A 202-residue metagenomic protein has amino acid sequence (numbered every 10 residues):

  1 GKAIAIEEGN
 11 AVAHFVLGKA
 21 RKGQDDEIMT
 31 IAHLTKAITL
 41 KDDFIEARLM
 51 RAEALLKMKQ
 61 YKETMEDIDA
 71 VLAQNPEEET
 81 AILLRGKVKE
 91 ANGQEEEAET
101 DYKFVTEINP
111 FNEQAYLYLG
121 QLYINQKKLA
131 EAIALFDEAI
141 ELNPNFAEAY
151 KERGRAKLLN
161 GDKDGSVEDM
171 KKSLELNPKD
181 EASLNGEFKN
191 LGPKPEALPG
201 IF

Functional and structural regions predicted by a protein language model:
G1-K2, G23-K36, M58-A70, A91-F104 (+2 more regions): Structural signature of tandem alpha-helical TPR/SEL1-like repeats, specifically the intra-repeat loop/turn
G9-L40, F44-K57: A generic tandem-repeat structural signature
A11-V12, I45-E46, E79-T80, E113-Q114 (+2 more regions): Helix-start (N-cap) detector for alpha-helical repeat units in TPR-like alpha-solenoids, especially tetratricopeptide
V16, M50, L84, Y118 (+2 more regions): Canonical tetratricopeptide repeat
K87, A91, K103-L129: Alpha-helical adaptor scaffolds
L159, D164-F202: Terminal, low-structured helical/coil segments at or just beyond the last alpha-helical repeat
